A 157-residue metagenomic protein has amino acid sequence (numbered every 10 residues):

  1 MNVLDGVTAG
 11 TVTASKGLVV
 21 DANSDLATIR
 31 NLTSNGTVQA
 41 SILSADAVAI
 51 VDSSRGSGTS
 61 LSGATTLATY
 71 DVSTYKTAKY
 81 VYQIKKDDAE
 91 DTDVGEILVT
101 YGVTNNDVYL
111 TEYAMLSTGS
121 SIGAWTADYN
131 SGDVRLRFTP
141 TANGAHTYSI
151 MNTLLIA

Functional and structural regions predicted by a protein language model:
M1-T66, D71-Y75: Intrinsic low-complexity, repeat-rich intrinsically disordered segments enriched in small/flexible residues
G6, A49-A157: Surface-exposed molecular-recognition determinants
